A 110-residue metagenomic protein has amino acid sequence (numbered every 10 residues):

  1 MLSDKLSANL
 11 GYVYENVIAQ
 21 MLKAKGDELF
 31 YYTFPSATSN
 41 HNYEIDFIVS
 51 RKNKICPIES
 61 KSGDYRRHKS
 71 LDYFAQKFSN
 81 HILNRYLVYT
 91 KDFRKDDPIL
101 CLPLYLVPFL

Functional and structural regions predicted by a protein language model:
M1-L110: A cross-kingdom feature that marks ATP-driven nucleic-acid transaction machinery
